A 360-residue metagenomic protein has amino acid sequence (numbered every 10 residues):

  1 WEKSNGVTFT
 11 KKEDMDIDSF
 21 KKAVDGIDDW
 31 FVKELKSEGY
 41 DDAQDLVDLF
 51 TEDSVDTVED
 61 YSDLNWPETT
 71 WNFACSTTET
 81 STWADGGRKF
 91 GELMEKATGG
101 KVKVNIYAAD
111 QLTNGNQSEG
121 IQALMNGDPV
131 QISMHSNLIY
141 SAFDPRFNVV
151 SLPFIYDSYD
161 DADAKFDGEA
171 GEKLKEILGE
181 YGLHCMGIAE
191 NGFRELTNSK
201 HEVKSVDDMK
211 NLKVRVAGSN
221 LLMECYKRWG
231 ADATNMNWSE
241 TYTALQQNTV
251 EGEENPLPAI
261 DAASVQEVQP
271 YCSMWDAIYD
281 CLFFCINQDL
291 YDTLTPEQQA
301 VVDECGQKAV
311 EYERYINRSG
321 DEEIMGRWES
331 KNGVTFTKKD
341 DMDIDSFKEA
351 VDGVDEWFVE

Functional and structural regions predicted by a protein language model:
W1-D161, E176-E360: N-terminal secretory/targeting leader peptides
F166-E172: Signature of the catalytic double-stranded beta-helix
